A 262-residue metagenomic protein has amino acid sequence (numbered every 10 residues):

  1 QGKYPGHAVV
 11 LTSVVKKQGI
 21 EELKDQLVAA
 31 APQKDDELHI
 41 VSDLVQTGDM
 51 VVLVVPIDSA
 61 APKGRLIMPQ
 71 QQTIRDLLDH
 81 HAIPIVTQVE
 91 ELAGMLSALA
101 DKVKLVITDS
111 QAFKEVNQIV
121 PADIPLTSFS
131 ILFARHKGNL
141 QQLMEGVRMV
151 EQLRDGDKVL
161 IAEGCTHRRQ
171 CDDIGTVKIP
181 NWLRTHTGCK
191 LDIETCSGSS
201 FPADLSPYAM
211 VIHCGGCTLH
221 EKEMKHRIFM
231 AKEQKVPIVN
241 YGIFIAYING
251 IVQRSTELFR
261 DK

Functional and structural regions predicted by a protein language model:
Q1, V10-G19, L23, V54-P62 (+6 more regions): G-domain G4 guanine-recognition motif of GTPases
Q1-D43, M50-V52, H81-E90, T127-S128 (+4 more regions): Canonical P-loop GTPase G-domain recognition
Q1-L11, H39-D43, L66-A98, Q111-P125 (+1 more regions): Conserved C-terminal guanine-recognition region of P-loop GTPase G domains, centered on the G4
L44-Q72: Long, well-ordered amphipathic alpha-helical subdomains in the mid-to-C-terminal portions of large enzyme subunits
I67-L78, V116-A134, I179-W182, E221-I243: A short, gly/pro- and small-residue-rich
V106: Flexible loop/N-cap segments at domain edges
R135-G188, T195-S200, L205: Redox- and metal-dependent alpha/beta enzyme cores, enriched for Fe-S-associated oxidoreductases and cofactor-handling
T185, C189-K190, P207-Y208, H213-N249 (+1 more regions): Cofactor-cradling patches in redox/metallo enzymes
